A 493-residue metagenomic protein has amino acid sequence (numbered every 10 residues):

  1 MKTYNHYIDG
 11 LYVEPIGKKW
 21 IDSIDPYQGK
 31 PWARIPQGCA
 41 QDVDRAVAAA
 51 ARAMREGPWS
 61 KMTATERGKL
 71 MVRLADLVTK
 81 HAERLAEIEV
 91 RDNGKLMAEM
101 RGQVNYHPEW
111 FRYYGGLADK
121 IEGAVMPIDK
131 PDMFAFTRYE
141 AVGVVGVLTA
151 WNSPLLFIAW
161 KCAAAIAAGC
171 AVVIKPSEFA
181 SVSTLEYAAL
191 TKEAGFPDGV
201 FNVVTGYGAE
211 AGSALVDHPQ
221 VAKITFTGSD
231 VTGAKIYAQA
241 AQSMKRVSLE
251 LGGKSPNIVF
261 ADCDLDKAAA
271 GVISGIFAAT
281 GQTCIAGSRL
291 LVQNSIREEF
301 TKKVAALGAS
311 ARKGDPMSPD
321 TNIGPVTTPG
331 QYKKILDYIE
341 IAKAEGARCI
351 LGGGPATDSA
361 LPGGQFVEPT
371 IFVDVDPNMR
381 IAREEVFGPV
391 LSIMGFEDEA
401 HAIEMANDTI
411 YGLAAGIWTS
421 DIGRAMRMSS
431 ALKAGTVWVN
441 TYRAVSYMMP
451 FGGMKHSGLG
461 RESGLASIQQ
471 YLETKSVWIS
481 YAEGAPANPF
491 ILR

Functional and structural regions predicted by a protein language model:
M1-Q28, A53: Hydrophobic face of amphipathic alpha-helices that form TPR/SEL1-like repeat modules and related alpha-solenoid
P26, A40-V43, A64, A82 (+6 more regions): Residues at or immediately preceding the N-termini of alpha-helices
Q28-A33, V221, I258, R312 (+2 more regions): Conserved C-terminal structural/oligomerization subdomain of aldehyde/semialdehyde dehydrogenase
G29, R67, E89, F111 (+9 more regions): Residue-level signal for inorganic ion chemistry
P31-G38, R55-W59, V147, N257-F260 (+5 more regions): Short, well-ordered beta-strand elements within core beta-sheets of diverse protein domains
W32-I121: Glycine-rich loop-to-alpha-helix module at the N-terminal edge of alpha/beta enzyme cores
G123-K267, F396: Rossmann-like NAD(P) dinucleotide-binding subdomain of oxidoreductase/dehydrogenase enzymes
V231-D376, A400, M405, V439 (+1 more regions): ALDH superfamily catalytic-core signature
